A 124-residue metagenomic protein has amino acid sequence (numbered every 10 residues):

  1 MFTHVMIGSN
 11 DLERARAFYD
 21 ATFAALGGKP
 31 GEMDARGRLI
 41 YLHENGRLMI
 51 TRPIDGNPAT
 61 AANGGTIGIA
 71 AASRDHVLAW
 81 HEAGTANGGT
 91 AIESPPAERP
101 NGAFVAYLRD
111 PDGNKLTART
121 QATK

Functional and structural regions predicted by a protein language model:
M1, T60-N63, P100: Short glycine-enriched loop/turn motifs at secondary-structure junctions
M1-A17, I67, A122-K124: N-terminal beta-strand motif that seeds the catalytic metal site of vicinal oxygen chelate
I7-L48: Core segments of cupin and vicinal oxygen chelate
S9, A71-S73, E98: Short loop or secondary-structure boundary microenvironments that flank and position key functional residues
L26, E82-K124: Vicinal oxygen chelate
G37-L39, G65, G102-A106: Short beta-strand micro-motifs in enzyme catalytic cores
I40-A86: Long, continuous compositionally biased terminal/linker segments
